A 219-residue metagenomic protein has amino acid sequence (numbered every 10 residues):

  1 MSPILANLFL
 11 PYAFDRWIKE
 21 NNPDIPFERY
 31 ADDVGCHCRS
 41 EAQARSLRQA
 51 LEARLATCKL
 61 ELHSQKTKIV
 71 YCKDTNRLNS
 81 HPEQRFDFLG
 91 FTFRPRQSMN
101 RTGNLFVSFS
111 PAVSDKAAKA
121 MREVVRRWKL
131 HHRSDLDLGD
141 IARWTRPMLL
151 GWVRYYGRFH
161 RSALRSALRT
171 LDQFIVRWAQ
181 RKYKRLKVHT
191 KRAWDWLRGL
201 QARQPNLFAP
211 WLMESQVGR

Functional and structural regions predicted by a protein language model:
M1-R219: Non-catalytic terminal/accessory segments
